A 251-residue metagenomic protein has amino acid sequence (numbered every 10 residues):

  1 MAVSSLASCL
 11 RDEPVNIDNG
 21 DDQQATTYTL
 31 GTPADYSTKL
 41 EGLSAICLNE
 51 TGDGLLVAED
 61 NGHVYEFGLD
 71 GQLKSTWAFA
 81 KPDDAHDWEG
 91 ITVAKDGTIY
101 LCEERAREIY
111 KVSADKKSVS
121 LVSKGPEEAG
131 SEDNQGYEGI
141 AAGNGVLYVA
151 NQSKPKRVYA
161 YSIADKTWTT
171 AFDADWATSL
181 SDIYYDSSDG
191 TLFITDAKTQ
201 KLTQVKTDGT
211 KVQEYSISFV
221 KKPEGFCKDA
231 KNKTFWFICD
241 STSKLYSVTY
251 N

Functional and structural regions predicted by a protein language model:
V3-T27: Bacterial Sec-dependent N-terminal signal peptides
T29-T38, L73-P82, S118-S131, K166-A174 (+1 more regions): A short beta-strand motif characteristic of beta-propeller blades
T38-E50, D83-K95, A129-N144, D175-G190 (+1 more regions): Beta-rich, blade/repeat-based domains predominating in secreted/periplasmic proteins but also intracellular
G54-V57, T98-L101, V146-A150, G190-I194 (+1 more regions): Conserved beta-propeller blade signature
L56-A78: Beta-propeller domains
E59-D60, E104-A106, Q152-K154, A197 (+1 more regions): Short loop/turn segments immediately following the C-termini of beta-strands
G68-Q72, S113-K117, S162-K166, V205-T210 (+1 more regions): Short loop/turn segments that connect beta-strands within beta-propeller blades
G225-N251: Blade-level signature of beta-propeller repeat domains, shared across WD40, Kelch, NHL, RCC1 and BNR/Asp-box propellers
